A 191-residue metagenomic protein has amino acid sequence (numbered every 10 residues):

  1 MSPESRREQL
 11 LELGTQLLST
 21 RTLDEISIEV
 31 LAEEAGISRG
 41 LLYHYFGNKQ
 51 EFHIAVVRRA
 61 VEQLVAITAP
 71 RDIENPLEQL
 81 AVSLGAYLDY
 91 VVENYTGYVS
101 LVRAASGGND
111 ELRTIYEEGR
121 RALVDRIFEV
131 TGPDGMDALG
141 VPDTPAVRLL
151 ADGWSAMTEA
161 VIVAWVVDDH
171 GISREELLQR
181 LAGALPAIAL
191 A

Functional and structural regions predicted by a protein language model:
M1-S5, L139: N-terminal intrinsically disordered/low-complexity leader segments
R7, I28, Q50, I54 (+7 more regions): Short, structured helix-loop boundary elements
Q9, L13, L17-E51, A55: Helix-turn-helix
L13-L17, Y90, R126: Short amphipathic alpha-helical elements of helix-turn-helix/winged-helix folds
A55, A69-Y95, D137, D143-W154 (+1 more regions): Hydrophobic alpha-helical connector segments
R58-L64: Short, basic, alpha-helical segments at the C-terminal edge of helix-turn-helix-like DNA-binding modules
V65, D110-D137, P145-A156, A160 (+1 more regions): Amphipathic alpha-helical packing segments from all-alpha helical-bundle domains
V92-T114, F128, A160-V167: Amphipathic alpha-helical segments used for helix-helix packing
